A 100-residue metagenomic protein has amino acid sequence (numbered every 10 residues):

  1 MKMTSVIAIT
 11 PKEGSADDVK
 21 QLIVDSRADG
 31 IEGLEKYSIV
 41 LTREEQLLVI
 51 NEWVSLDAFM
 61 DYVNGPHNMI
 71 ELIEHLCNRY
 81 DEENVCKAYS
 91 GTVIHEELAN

Functional and structural regions predicted by a protein language model:
K2-T10, L48-I50: Active-site-flanking beta-strand signature of metal-NTP-handling nucleotidyl enzymes and homologous cyclase-like
A8-Q21: Short, surface-exposed ligand-recognition loops at beta-strand->loop->(often short) alpha-helix junctions that present
P11-E13, S55, H95: Non-catalytic surface loops within mature trypsin-like serine protease
A28-Y37, E52-K87: An amphipathic, aromatic/His-enriched active-site/gating alpha helix that lines ligand/cofactor pockets
Y89-N100: Short, low-order "capping/linker" segments at domain edges
